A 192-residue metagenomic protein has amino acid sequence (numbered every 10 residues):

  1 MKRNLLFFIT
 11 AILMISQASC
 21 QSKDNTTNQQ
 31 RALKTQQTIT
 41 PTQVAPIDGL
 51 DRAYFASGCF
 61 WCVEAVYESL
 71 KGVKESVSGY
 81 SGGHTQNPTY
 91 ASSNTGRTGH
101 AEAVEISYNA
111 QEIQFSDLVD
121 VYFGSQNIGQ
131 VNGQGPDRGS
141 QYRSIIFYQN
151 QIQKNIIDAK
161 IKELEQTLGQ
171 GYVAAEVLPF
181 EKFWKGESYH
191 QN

Functional and structural regions predicted by a protein language model:
K2, F7, C20-N192: Flexible coil/turn and secondary-structure edge motifs
L6-M14: Hydrophobic helical h-region of N-terminal Sec-dependent signal peptides in bacterial secretory/periplasmic proteins
I15-S19: C-terminal motif of bacterial Sec signal peptides marking the signal peptidase cleavage site
